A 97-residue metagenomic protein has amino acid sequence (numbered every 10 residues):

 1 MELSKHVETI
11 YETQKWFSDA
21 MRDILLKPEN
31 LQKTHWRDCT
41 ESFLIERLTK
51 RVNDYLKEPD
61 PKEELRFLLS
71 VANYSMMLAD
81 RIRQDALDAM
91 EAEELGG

Functional and structural regions predicted by a protein language model:
M1-G97: Flexible "arm" and connector segments at domain edges
